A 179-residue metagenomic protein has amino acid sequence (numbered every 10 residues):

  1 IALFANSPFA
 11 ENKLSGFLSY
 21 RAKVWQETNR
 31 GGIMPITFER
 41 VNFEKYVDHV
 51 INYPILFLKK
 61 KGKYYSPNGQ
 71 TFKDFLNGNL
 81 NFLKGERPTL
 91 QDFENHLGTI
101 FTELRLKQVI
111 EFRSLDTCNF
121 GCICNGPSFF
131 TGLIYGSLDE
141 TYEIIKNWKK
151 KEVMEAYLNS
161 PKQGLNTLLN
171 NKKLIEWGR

Functional and structural regions predicted by a protein language model:
L3-R179: C-terminal accessory/tail domains of diverse enzymes
